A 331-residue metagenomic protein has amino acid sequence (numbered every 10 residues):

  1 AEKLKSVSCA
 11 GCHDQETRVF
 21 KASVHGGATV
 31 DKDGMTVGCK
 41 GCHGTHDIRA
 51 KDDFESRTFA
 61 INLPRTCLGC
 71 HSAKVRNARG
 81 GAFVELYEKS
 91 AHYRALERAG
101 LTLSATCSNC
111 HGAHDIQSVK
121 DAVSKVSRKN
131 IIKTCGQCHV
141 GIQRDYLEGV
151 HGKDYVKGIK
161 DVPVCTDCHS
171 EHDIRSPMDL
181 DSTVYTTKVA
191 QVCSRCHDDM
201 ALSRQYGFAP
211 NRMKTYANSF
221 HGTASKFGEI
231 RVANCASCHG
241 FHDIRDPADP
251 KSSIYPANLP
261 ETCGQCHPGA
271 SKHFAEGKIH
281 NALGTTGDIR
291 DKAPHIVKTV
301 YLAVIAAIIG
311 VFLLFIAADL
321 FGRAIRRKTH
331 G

Functional and structural regions predicted by a protein language model:
A1-G331: Short sequence/structural segments immediately N-terminal
